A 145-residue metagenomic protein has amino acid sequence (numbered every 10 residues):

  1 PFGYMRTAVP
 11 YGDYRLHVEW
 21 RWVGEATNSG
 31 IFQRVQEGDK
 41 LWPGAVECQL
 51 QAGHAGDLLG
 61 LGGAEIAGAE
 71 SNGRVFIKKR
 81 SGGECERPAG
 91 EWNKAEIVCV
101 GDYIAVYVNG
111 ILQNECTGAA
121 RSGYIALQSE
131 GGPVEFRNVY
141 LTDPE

Functional and structural regions predicted by a protein language model:
P1-E145: Carbohydrate-interacting regions of secretory-pathway proteins
